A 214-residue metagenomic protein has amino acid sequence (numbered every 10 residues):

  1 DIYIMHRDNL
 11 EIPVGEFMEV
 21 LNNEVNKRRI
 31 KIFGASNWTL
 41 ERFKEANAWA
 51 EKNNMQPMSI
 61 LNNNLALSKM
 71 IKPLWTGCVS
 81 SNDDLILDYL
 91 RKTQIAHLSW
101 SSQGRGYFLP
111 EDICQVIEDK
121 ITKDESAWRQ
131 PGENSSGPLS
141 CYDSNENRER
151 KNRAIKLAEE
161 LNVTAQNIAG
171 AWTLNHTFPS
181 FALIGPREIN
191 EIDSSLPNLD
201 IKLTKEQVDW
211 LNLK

Functional and structural regions predicted by a protein language model:
I2-Y3, G34: Acidic/hydrophobic-patterned starts of short beta strands in beta-sheet-rich repeat architectures
D8-L213: Beta/alpha (TIM)-barrel catalytic core signal, keyed to glycine-rich beta->alpha loops juxtaposed to Asp/Glu that bind
